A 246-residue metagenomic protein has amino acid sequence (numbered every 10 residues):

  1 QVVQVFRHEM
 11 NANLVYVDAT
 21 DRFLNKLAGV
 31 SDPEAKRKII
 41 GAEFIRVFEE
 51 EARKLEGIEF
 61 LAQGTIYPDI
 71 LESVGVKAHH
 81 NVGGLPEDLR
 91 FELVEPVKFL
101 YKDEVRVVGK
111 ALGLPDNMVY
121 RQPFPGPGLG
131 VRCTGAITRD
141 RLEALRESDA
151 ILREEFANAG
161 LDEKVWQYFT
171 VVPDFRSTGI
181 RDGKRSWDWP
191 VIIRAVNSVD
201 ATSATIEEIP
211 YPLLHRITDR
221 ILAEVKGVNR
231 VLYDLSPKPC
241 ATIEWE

Functional and structural regions predicted by a protein language model:
Q1-E246: ATP/NTP-dependent adenylation/nucleotidyl-transfer catalytic domains that generate, transfer, or process NMP-activated
